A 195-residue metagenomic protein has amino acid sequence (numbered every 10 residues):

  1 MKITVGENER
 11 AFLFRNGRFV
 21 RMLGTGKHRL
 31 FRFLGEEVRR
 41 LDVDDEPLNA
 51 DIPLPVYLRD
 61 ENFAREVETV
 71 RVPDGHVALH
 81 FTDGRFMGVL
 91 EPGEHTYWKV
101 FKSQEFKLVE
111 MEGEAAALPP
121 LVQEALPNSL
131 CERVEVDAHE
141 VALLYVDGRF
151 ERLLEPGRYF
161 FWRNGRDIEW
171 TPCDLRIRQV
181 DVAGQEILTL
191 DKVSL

Functional and structural regions predicted by a protein language model:
M1-L195: N-terminal hydrophobic membrane-entry segments
